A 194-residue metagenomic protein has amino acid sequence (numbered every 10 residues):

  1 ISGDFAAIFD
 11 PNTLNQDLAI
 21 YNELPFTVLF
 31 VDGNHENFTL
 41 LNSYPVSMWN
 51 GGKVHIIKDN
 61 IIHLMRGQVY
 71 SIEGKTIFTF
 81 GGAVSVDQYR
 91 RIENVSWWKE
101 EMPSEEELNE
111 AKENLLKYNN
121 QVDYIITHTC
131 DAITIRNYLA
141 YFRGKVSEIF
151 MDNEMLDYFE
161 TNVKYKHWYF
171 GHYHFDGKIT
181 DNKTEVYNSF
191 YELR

Functional and structural regions predicted by a protein language model:
I1-D4, T27-H35, L64-M65, F80 (+3 more regions): Active-site neighborhood of phospho(di)ester-bond hydrolases with catalytic His/Asp-centered motifs
I1-I72, K145, I149-L156, T161: Core catalytic region of metal-dependent phosphoesterases/phosphodiesterases, especially metallo-beta-lactamase-like
A6-P11, N34-L40, Y70, S85-Q88 (+3 more regions): Active-site environment of divalent metal-dependent phosphoester hydrolases
L14-D17, S43-S47, I92-N94, L139-F142 (+1 more regions): Short, glycine/charged-enriched secondary-structure capping and boundary segments
L24-V28, E73-K75, N120-Q121, K164 (+1 more regions): Short glycine/proline-enriched coil/turn segments at helix->beta-strand junctions
G52, D59, E73-M151: Active-site-proximal loop/helix segment associated with metal-binding centers of metalloenzymes
V69-E73, G144-S147, D157-N162, Y173-R194: Binuclear metal-dependent phosphoesterase catalytic core
